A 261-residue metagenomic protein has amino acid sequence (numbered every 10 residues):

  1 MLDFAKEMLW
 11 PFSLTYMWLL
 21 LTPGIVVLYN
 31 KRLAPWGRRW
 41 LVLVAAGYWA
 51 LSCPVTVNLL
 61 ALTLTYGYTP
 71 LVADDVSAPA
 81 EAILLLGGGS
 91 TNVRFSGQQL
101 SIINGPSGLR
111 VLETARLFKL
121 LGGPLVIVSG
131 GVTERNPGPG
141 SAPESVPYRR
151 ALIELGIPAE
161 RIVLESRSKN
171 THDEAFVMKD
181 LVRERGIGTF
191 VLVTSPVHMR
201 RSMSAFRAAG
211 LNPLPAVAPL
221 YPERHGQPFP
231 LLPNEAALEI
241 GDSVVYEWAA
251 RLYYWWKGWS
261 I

Functional and structural regions predicted by a protein language model:
M1-L9, T56, L60-L64, V245-L252: Hydrophobic alpha-helical segments of integral membrane proteins, encompassing both true transmembrane helices
M1-Y29: Membrane-embedded alpha-helical segments of integral membrane proteins
Y16-W18, P54, G258-W259: Extended, histidine- and acidic-residue-enriched regions that form the cofactor-binding/catalytic faces
Y29-R39: Membrane-interface helix-boundary motifs at transmembrane edges
R39-P54: Hydrophobic membrane-insertion alpha-helices, especially the h-region of bacterial N-terminal signal peptides
A50-A237: A structural signal for short, hydrophobic/glycine-enriched beta-strand patches
P219-L232, A237-I261: Extracytoplasmic/luminal low-complexity segments enriched in Pro/Gly and acidic/polar residues that act as flexible
